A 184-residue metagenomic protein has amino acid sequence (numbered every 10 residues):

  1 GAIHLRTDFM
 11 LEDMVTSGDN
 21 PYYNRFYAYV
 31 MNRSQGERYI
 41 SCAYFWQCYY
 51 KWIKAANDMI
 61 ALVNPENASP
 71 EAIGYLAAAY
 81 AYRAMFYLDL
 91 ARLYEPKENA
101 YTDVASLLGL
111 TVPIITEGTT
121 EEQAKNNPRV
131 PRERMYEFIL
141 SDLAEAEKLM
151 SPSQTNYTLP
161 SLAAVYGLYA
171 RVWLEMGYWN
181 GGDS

Functional and structural regions predicted by a protein language model:
G1-D8: Acidic, glycine-rich segments characteristic of secretory precursors and extracytoplasmic regions
G18-I40, L108-N127: Short, helix-capping/interhelical loops that line the mouth of catalytic, cofactor-, or ligand-binding pockets
Y22-Y94, V130-E133, E147-S153: Conserved, well-structured interaction surfaces
A78, R83-E122: Extended ligand-binding groove/face enriched in aromatic
